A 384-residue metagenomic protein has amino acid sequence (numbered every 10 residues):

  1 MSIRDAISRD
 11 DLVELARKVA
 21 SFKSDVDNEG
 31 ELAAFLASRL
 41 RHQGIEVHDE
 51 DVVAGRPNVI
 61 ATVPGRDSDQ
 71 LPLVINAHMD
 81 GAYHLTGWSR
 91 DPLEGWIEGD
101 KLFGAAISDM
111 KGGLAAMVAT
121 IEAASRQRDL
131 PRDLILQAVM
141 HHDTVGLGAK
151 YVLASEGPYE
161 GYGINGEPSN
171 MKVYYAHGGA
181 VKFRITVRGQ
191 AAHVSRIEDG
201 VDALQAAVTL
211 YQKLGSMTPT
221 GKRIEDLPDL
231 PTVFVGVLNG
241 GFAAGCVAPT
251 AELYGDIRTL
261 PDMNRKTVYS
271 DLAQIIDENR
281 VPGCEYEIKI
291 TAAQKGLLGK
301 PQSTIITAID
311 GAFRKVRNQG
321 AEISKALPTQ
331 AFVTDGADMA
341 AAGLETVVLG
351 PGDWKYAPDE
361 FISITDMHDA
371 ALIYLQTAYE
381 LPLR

Functional and structural regions predicted by a protein language model:
M1-I7, H48-D51, Y83, Y175 (+1 more regions): Metal-dependent amide/peptide-bond hydrolase catalytic core, centered on the "pita-bread" metallohydrolase fold
S2-H84, T250-Y254, V268-D271, I364 (+1 more regions): N-terminal helical capping/dimerization or prosegment-like subdomains of hydrolases acting on amide or phosphate bonds
Q43, R126-L130, G157, E278-G283: Short helix-capping segments at alpha-helix termini
V47, A61, G95-I97, V235-L238: A structural signal for short hydrophobic beta-strand segments in well-ordered beta-sheet cores
Q70-A138: Active-site metal-coordination/substrate-binding segment of hydrolases, especially metallo-dependent peptidases
P72-V74, L102, Y159-N165, K182-R184 (+1 more regions): Short glycine-aspartate micro-motif
A82-E98, E160, Y175-T186, V347: Acidic-glycine-rich active-site phosphate/pyrophosphate-binding loop
M110-K182, L383: Acidic/histidine-rich catalytic neighborhood of metal-dependent amide-processing enzymes
